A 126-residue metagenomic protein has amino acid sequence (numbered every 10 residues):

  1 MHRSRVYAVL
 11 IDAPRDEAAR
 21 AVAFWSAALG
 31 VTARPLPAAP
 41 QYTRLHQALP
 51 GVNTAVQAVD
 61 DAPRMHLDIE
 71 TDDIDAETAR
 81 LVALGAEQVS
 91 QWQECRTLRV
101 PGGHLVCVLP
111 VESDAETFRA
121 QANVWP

Functional and structural regions predicted by a protein language model:
M1-G51, A76-E77: Core segments of cupin and vicinal oxygen chelate
M1-V22, M65, I69, E112-P126: N-terminal beta-strand motif that seeds the catalytic metal site of vicinal oxygen chelate
R15, A62, L67-L105: Vicinal oxygen chelate
W25-A28, L81-G85, A122-W125: Alpha-helix boundary/capping residues
L29-M65, L105-A115: Conserved short beta-strand elements that form part of the metal-binding/catalytic scaffold of enzyme active sites
Q41, A83, F118-R119: Sparse recognition of residues in long alpha-helices and their boundaries
G103-C107, W125-P126: Short low-complexity, flexible loop/linker segments enriched in glycine and/or proline with clustered acidic
